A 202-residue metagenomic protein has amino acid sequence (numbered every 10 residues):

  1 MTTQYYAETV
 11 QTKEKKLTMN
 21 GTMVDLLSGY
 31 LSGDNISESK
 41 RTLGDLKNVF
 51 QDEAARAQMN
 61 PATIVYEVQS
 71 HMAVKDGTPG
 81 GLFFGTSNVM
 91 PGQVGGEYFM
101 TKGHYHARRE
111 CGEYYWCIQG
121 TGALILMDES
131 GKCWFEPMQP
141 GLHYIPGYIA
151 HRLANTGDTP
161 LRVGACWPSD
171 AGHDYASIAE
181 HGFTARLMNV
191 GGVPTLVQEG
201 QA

Functional and structural regions predicted by a protein language model:
M1-L17: Intrinsically disordered, low-structural-confidence terminal and linker regions
Q4-Y5, T9, S28-Q139, T156-R162 (+1 more regions): Active-site region of the double-stranded beta-helix
M19-G29: Non-catalytic accessory regions outside enzyme or core folds
A73, A150-H151: Short beta-turn/strand-loop junction motif enriched in small, turn-promoting residues
Q139-I149: Conserved SET/PR-domain catalytic core that frames the SAM/AdoMet-binding pocket
